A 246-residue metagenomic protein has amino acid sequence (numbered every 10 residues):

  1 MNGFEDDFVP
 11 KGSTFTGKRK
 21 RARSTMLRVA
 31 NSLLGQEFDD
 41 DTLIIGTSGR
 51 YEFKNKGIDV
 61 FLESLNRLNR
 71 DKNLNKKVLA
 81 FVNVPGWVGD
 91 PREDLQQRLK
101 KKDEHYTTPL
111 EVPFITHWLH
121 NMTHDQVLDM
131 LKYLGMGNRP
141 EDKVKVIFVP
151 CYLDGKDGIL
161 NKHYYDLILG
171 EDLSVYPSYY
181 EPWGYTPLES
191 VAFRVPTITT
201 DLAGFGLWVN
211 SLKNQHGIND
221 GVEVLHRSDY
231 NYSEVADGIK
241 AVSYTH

Functional and structural regions predicted by a protein language model:
G3-Y165: Conserved catalytic-core segment of nucleotide-activated headgroup transferases in glycan assembly
Y165-P182: Acidic donor-binding loop of glycosyltransferase active sites
G184-P187: Short glycine/serine-rich donor-binding loops of glycosyltransferases
S190: Donor-sugar nucleotide-binding helix/loop cap in glycosyltransferases
P196-T200, G206: Short hydrophobic beta-strand element within catalytic cores of glycosyltransferases and related nucleotide-activated
N214-S233: Conserved acidic donor-binding segment of nucleotide-sugar-dependent glycosyltransferases
T245-H246: Conserved small/polar residues in nucleotide/adenosyl-binding loops
